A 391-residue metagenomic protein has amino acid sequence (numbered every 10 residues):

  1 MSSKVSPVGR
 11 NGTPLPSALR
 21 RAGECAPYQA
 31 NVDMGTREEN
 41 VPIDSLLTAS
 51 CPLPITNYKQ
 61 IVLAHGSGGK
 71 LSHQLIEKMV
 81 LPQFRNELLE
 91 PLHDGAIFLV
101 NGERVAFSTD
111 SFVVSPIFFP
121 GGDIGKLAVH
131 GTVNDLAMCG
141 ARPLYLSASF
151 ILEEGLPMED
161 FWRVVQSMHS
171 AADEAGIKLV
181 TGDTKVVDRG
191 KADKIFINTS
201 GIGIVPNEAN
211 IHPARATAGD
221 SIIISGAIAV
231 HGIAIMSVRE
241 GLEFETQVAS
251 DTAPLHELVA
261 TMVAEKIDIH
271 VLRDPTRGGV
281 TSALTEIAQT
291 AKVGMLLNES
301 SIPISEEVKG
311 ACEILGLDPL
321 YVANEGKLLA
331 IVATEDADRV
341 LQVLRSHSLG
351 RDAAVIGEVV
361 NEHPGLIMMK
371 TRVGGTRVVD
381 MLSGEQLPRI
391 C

Functional and structural regions predicted by a protein language model:
S2-S3, P7, N11-T13, Y28-N31 (+1 more regions): Helix-biased detector of long, well-ordered alpha-helical tracts
C25: Cationic, low-complexity basic patches in intrinsically disordered or flexible, solvent-exposed regions
